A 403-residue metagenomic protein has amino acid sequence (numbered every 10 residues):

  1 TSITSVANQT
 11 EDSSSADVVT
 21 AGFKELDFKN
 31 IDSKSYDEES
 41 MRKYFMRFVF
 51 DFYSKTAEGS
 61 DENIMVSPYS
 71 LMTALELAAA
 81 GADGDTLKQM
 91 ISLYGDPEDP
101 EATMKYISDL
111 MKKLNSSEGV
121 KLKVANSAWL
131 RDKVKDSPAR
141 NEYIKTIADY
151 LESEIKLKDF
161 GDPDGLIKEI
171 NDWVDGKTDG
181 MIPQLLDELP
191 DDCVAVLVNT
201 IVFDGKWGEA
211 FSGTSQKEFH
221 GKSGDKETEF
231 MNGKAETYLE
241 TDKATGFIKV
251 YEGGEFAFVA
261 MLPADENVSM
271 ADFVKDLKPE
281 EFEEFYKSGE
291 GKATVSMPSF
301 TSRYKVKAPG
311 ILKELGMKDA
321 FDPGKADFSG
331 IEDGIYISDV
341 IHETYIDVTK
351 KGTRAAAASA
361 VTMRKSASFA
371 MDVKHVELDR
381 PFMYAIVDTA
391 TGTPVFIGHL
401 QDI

Functional and structural regions predicted by a protein language model:
S2-Y44: N-terminal low-complexity, Pro/Thr/Ser-rich intrinsically disordered segments that act as propeptides or flexible
E11-D12, A16-V18, D61, P100-A264 (+1 more regions): Non-catalytic, conformational "gating/processing" segments within enzyme and secreted inhibitor domains
E25-Y36, Y69-T73, D85-L93, A148-K156 (+1 more regions): Acidic/histidine-rich, surface-exposed loop or edge segments in extracytoplasmic proteins
E39, D51-L122, D132-D136: Post-signal peptide N-terminal segment of secreted/secretory-pathway proteins
F45-Y53, L197: A short, Trp-centered hydrophobic/proline-enriched beta-strand micro-motif
M90-Y94, F211-F219, M270-E280: Short Gly/aromatic-enriched secondary-structure transition segments
L197, T245-M261, F369-I403: Extended hydrophobic
P263-G289: Internal alpha/beta scaffold segment
